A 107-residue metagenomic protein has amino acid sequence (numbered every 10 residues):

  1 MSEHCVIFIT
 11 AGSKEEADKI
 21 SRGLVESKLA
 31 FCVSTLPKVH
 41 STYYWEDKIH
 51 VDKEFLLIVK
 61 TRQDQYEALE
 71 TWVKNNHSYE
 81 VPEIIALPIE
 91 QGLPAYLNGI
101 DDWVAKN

Functional and structural regions predicted by a protein language model:
M1-N107: Positively charged, small/polar-rich N-terminal and surface patches that mediate targeting and assembly and bind
